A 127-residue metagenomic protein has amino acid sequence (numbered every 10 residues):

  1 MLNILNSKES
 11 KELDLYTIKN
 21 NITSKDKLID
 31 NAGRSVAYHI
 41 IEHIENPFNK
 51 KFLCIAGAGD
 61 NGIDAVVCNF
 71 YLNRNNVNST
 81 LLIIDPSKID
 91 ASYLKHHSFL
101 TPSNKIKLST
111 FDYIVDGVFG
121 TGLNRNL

Functional and structural regions predicted by a protein language model:
M1-N49: Positively charged, low-complexity intrinsically disordered leader regions
L2-L5, E45-L127: Glycine-rich phosphate/dinucleotide-binding loop and adjoining beta-alpha-beta core of small-molecule
